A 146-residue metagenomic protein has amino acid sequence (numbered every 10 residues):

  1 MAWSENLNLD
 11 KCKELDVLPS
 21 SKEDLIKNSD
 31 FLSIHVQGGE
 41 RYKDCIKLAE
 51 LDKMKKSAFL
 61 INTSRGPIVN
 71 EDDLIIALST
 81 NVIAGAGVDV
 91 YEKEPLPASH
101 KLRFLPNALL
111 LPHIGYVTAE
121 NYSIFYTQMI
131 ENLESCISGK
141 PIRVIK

Functional and structural regions predicted by a protein language model:
M1-A2: Short beta-strand "acidic-cap" motif of Rossmann-like dinucleotide-binding folds
N6-K101: Rossmann-like adenosine-cofactor binding region
E92-K146: C-terminal helix-to-coil terminal segments
